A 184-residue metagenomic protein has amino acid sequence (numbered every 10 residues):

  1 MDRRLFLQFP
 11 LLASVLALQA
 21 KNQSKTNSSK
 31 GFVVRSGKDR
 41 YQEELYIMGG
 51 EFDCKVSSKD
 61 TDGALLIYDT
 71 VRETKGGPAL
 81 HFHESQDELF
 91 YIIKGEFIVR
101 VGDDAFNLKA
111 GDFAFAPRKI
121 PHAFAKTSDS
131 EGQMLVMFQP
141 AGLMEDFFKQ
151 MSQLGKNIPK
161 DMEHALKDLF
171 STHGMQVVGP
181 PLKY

Functional and structural regions predicted by a protein language model:
D2-S24: N-terminal export signals
L18-G49, Q153: C-terminal segment of N-terminal export signals and the immediately downstream linker at the start of the mature
E44-L80: A short glycine-rich, His/Asp/Glu-containing loop-to-beta-strand
V71, S85-V99: Short, conserved beta-strand element in jelly-roll/cupin
A79-S85, A123: Histidine-centered catalytic micro-motifs
D104-R118: Short acidic-glycine-tyrosine-enriched beta hairpin
R118-E145: Ligand-binding loop in jelly-roll beta-barrel domains
Q153-Y184: Acidic/histidine-enriched, glycine/proline-rich intrinsically disordered or flexible terminal extensions
